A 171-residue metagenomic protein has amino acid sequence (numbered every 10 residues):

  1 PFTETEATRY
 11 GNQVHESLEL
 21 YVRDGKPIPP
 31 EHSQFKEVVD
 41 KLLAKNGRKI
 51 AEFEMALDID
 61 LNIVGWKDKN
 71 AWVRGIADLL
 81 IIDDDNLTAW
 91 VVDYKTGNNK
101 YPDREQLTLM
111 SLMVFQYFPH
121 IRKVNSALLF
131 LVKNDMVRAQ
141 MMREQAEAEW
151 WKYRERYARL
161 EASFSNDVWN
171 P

Functional and structural regions predicted by a protein language model:
P1-L20, D24: Charged, glycine-rich intrinsically disordered N-terminal tails and low-complexity linkers that flank
F2-T5, D24-I28, N98, D167: Short, polar/flexible loop-turn hinges at active-site or ligand-entry regions and domain interfaces
T8-R9, K100-E105: Short, conserved micro-motifs enriched in small and acidic residues
Q13, E105-M113: Short amphipathic alpha-helical face segments that pack within enzyme cores and frequently flank/anchor catalytic
S17-V91, E105, Y117-N125: Catalytic cores of nuclease domains that cleave nucleic-acid phosphodiester backbones
L57-I63, K69, N86, R104 (+1 more regions): Metal-dependent nuclease catalytic regions and adjoining charged, substrate-binding loops involved in nucleic-acid end
Y94-K100: Short beta-strand-loop-alpha-helix junction that forms the active-site gateway of nucleic-acid-processing nucleases
N98, S111-V114, F118: Short, well-ordered alpha-helical segments in soluble proteins
